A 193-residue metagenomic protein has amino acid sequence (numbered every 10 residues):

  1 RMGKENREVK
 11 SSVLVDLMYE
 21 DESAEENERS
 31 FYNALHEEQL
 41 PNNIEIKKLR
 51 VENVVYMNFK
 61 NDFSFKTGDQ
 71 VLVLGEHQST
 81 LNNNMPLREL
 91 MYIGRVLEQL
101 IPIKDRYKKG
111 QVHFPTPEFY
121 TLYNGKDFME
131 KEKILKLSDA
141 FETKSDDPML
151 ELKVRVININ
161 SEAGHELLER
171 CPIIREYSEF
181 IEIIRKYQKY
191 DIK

Functional and structural regions predicted by a protein language model:
R1-K193: Elongated, amphipathic alpha-helical interaction scaffolds
